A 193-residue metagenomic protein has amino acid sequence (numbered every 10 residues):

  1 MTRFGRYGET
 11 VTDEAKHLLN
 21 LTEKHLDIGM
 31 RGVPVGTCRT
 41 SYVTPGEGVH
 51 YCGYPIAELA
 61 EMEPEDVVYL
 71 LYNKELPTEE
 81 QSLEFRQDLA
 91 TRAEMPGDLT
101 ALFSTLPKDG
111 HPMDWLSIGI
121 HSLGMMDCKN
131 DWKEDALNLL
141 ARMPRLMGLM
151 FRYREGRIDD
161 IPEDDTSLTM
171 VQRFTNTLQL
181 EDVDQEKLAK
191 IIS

Functional and structural regions predicted by a protein language model:
M1-S193: Hydrophobic alpha-helical bundle cores within soluble ligand-binding/oligomerization subdomains
